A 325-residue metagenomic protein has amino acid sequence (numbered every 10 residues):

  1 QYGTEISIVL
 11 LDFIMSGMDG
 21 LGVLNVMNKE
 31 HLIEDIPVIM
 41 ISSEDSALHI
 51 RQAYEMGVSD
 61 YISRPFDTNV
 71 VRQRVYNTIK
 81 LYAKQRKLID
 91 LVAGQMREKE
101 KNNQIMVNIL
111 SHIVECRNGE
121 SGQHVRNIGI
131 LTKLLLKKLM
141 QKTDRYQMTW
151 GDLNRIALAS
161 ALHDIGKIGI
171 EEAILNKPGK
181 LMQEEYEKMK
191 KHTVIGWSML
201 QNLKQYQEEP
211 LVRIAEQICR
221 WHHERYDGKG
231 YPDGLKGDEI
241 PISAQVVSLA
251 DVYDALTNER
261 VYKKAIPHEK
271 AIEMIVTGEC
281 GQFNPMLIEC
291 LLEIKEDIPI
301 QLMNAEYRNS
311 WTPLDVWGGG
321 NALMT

Functional and structural regions predicted by a protein language model:
G3-L10: Active-site beta3 strand of CheY-like receiver
M15: Receiver (REC) domain active-site loop signature in two-component systems and cognate sites in sensor histidine kinases
L48, F66-V75: C-terminal output helix
H49-A53: Residue preferences within the helical output face of two-component receiver
K101-T325: Histidine- and acidic-residue-rich, metal-dependent catalytic cores
